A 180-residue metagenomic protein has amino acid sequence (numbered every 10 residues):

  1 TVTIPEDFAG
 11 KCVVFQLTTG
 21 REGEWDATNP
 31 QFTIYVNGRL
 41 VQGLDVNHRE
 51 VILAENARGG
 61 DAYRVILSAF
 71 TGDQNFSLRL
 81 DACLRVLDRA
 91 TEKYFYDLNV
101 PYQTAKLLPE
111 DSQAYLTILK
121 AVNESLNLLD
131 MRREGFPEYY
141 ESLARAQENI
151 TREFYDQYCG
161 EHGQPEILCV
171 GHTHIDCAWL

Functional and structural regions predicted by a protein language model:
T1-L180: Carbohydrate-active enzymes and regulators
